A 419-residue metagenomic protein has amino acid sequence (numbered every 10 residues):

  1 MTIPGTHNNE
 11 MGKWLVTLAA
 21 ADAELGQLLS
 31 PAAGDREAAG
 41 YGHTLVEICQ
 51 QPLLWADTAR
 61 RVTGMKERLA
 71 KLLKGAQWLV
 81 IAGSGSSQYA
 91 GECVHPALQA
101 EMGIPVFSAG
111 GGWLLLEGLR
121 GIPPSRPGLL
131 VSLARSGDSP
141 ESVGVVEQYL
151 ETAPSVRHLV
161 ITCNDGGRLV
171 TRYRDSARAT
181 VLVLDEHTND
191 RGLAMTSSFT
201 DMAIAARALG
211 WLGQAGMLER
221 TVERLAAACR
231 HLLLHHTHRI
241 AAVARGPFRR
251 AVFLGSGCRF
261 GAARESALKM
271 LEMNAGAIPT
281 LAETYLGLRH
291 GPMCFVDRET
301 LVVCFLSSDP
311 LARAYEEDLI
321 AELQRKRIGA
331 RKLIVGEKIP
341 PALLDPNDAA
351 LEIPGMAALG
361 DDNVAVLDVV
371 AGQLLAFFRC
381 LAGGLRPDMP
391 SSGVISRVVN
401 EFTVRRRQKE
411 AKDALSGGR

Functional and structural regions predicted by a protein language model:
M1-I3, H7-G12, G64-M65, K71-R224 (+2 more regions): Glycine-rich phosphate-binding loops that contact phosphosugars or nucleotide phosphates
T2-L45, P52-L53, D57, V160 (+3 more regions): Phosphate-moiety recognition in structured ligand-binding domains
L29-S30, L79-I81, L130-V131, R250-F253 (+2 more regions): A short, structure-level motif marking secondary-structure boundaries and short turns
G34, A38-Y41, S84, S132-R135 (+6 more regions): Hydrophobic alpha-helical scaffolding
G40, V46-A76, Y173-V303, G383-R419: Active-site phosphate/pyrophosphate-binding segments
E92, F199, R264, V369-Q373: Short, well-ordered alpha-helical segments
